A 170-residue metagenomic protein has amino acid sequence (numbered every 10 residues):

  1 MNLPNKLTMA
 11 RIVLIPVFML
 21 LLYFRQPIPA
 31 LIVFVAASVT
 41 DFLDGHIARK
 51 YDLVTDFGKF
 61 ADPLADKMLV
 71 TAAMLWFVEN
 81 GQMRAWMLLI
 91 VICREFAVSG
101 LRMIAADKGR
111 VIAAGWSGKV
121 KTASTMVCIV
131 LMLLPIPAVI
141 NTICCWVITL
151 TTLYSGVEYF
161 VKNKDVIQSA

Functional and structural regions predicted by a protein language model:
M1-A170: Alpha-helical transmembrane bundles and membrane-interface segments of multipass inner-membrane proteins
